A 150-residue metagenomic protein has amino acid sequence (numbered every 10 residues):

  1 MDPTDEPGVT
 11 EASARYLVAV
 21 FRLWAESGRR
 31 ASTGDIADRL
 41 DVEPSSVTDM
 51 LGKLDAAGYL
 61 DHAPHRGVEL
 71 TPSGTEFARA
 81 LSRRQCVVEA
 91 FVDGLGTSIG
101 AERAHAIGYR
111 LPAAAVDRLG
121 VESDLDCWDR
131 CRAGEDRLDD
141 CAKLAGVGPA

Functional and structural regions predicted by a protein language model:
M1-T4, A150: Terminal disorder- and signal-encoded targeting elements
P3-V42: N-terminal helix-turn-helix DNA-binding core of bacterial DNA-binding proteins
L51-G52: Short, hydrophobic-biased segments on the C-terminal half of alpha helices that form "recognition helices"
D55-H65: A short, conserved structural fragment
R66-Q85: Basic, amphipathic "hinge/linker" alpha-helix immediately C-terminal to the N-terminal HTH DNA-binding motif
R79-A101: Mid-chain, well-packed structural core segment of small domains
H105-A150: C-terminal regulatory/oligomerization modules of transcriptional regulators
